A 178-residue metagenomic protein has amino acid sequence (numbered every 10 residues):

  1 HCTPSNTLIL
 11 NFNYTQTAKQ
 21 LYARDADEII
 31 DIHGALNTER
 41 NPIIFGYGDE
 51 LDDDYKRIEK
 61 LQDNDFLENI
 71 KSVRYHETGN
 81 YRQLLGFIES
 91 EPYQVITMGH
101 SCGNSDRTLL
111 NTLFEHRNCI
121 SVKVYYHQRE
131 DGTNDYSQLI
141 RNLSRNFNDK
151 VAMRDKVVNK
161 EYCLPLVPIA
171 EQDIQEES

Functional and structural regions predicted by a protein language model:
H1-Y75: Extended, H/D-rich, highly charged conserved domains that either
Y14, Y22, Y47, Y55 (+6 more regions): Sequence-level detector for tyrosine residue identity
A18, D49-L51, E59, G79 (+4 more regions): Generic alpha-helical secondary structure signal
D25-A26, L84-S178: SIR2/sirtuin-family catalytic core signature
E59, D63-E77, K156-Y162, L166 (+1 more regions): Flexible, D/E/H-enriched segments
L67, K71, Y81, P92-I96: A near-ubiquitous, low-amplitude feature marking generic local secondary-structure context
S72-R82, S101-N104: A general structural motif
